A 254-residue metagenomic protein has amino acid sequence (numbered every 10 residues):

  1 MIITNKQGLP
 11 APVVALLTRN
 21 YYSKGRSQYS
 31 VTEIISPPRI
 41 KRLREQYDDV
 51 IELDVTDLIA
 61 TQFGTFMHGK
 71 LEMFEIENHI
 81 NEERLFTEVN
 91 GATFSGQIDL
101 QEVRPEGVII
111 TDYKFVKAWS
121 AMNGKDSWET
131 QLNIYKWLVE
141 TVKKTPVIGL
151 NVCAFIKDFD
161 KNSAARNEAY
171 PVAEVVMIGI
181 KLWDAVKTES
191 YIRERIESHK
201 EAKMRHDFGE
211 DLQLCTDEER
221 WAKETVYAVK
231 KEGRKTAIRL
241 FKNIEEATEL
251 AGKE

Functional and structural regions predicted by a protein language model:
M1-I110, K117-T130, E140, S163-P171: Metal-dependent nuclease catalytic cores that hydrolyze phosphodiester bonds in DNA/RNA, characterized by
I2-G8, N90, W137-E254: Metal-dependent nuclease catalytic regions and adjoining charged, substrate-binding loops involved in nucleic-acid end
Y22-S23, S30, D48, K114 (+4 more regions): Compositionally biased, intrinsically disordered low-complexity regions enriched in proline and serine
I51-Q62, Y113, K125, F208 (+3 more regions): Short, structured coil/loop segments at alpha-helix boundaries
H68-E72, L132-K136, R193-E197: Generic solvent-exposed, charged/amphipathic alpha-helical segments that serve as macromolecular interface scaffolds
I80, I109-D112, V147-A154: A structural signal for short, well-ordered beta-strand segments and their strand-loop junctions that often border
S127-I134, K187: A general alpha-helical scaffold signature found inside nucleotide-binding enzyme cores
